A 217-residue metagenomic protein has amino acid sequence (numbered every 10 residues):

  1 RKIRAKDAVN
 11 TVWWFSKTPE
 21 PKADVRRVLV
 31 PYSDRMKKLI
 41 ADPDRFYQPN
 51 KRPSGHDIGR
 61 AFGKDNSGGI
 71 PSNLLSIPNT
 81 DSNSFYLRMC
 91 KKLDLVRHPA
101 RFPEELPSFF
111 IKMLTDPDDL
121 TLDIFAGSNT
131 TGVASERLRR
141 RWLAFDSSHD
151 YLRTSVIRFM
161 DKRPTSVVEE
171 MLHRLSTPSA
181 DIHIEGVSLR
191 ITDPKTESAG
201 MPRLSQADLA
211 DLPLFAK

Functional and structural regions predicted by a protein language model:
R1-T154, K162, M201, S205-K217: Core catalytic lobe of class I
R153-K217: PRPP-dependent phosphoribosyltransferase catalytic core
